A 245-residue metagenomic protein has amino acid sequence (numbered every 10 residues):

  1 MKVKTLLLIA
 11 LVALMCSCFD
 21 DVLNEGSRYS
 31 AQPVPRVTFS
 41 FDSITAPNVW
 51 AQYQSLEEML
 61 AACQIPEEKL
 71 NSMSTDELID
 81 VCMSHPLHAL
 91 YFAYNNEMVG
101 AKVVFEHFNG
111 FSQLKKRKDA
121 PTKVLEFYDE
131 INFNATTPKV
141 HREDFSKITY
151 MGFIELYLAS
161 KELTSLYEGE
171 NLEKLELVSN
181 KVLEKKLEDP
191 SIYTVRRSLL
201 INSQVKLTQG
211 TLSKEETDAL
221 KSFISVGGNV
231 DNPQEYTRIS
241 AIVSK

Functional and structural regions predicted by a protein language model:
K2-I9: Sec-dependent signal peptide recognition, specifically the positively charged N-region followed immediately by
M15-S17: C-terminal motif of bacterial Sec signal peptides marking the signal peptidase cleavage site
F19-D21: Bacterial signal peptide processing site
G26-K245: Non-catalytic all-alpha helical scaffold/repeat segments
